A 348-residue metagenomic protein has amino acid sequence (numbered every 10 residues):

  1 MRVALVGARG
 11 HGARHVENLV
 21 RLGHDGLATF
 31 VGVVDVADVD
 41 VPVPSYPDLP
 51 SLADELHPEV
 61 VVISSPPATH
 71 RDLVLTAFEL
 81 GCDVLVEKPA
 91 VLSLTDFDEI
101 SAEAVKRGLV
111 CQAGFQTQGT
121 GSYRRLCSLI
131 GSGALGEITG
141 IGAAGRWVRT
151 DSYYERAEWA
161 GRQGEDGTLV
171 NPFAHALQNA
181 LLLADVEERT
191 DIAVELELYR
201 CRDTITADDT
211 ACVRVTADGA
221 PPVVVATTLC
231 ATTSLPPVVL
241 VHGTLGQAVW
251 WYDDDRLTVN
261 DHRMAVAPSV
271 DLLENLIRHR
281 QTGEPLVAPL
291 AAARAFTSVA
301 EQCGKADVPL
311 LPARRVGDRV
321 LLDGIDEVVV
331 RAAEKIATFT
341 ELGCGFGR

Functional and structural regions predicted by a protein language model:
M1-P42: N-terminal Rossmann-like dinucleotide-binding module
R2-A4, V31-V34, P44-P47, L52-L56 (+2 more regions): Internal alpha/beta domain cores that form substrate/cofactor-binding pockets in large enzymes and binding proteins
A28-F30, T282-A295: Glycine- and charged-residue-rich phosphate/anionic-cofactor binding loop of Rossmann-like
P42-D48, N260-R263: Active-site regions of enzymes building and remodeling cell-envelope glycoconjugates
V60, P66-P67, R71-Q118: Beta-strand-loop-alpha-helix segment that lines the small-molecule cofactor/substrate pocket of alpha/beta enzymes
T120-E197, C201-D203: Predominantly a Rossmann-like dinucleotide-binding segment in NAD(P)-dependent oxidoreductases
N171-L286, A300-G304, V316-R348: Contiguous beta-strand/loop segments that form the cofactor/metal-binding neighborhood of enzyme cores
